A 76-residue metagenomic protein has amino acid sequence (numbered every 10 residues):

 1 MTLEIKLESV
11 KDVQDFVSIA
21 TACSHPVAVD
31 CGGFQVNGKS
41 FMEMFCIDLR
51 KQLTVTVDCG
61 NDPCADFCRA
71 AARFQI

Functional and structural regions predicted by a protein language model:
E4-C31, C46-I47: Compact, glycine-rich, soluble single-domain proteins
K11, V36, D62: Short alpha-helical
S24, K39, D48-Q52: Short connector loops at helix/strand junctions that flank enzyme active sites, especially segments positioning acidic
V27-G32, A72-I76: Conserved short beta-strand edge segments in small beta-sheet-based binding/regulatory domains
G32-G33, G60: Short, ordered loop/turn segments at secondary-structure junctions
F34-M42: Short amphipathic beta-strand starts and helix->beta connectors
F45-I76: C-terminal structural segments of small proteins and small subunits
